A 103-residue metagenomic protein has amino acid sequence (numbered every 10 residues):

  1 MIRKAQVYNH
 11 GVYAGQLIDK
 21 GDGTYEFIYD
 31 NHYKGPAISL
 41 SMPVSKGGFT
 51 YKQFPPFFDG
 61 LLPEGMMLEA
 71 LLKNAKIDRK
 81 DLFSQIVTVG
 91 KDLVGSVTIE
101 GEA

Functional and structural regions predicted by a protein language model:
M1-A103: Phosphate/dinucleotide-binding and metal-coordinating scaffold of catalytic cores in nucleotide-dependent enzymes
